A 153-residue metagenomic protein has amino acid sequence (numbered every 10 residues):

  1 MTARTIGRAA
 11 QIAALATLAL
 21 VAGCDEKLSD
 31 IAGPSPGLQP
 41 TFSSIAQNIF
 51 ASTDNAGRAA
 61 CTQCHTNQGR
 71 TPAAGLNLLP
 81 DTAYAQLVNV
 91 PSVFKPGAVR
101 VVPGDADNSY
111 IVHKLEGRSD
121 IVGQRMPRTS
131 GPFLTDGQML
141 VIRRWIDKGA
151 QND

Functional and structural regions predicted by a protein language model:
M1-F42, R143-D153: Post-cleavage N-terminal segment of exported redox proteins
L28-Q39, S43, Q47, D54-P132 (+1 more regions): Solvent-exposed helix-loop boundary motif
A51, G117, R144-K148: Residues within well-ordered alpha-helical secondary structure of globular protein domains
